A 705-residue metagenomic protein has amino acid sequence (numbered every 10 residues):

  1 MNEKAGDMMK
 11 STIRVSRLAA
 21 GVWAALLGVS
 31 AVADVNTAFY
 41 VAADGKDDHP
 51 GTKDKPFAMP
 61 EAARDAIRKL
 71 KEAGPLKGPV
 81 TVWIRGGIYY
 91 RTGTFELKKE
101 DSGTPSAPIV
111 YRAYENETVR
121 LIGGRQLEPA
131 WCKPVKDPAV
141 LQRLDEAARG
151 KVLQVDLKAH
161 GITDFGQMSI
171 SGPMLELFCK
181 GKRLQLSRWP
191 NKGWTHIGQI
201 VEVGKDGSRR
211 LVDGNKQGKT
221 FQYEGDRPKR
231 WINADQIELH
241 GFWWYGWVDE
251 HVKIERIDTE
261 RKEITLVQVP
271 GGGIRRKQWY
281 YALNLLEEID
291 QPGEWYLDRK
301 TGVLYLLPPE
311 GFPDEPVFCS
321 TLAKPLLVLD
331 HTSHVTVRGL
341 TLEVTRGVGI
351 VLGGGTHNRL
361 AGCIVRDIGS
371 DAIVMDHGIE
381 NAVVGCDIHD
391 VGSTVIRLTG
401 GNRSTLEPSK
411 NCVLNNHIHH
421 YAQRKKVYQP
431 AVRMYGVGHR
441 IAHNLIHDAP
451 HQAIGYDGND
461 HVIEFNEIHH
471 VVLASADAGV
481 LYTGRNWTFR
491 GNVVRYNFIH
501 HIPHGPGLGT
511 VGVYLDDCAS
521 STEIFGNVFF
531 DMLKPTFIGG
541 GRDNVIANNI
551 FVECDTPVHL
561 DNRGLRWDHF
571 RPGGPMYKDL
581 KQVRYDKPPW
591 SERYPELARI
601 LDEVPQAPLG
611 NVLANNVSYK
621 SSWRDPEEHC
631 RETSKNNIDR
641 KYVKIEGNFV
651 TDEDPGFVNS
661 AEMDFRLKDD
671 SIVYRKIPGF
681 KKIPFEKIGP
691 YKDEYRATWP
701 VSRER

Functional and structural regions predicted by a protein language model:
E3, D7-V22: Bacterial N-terminal signal peptides that target proteins for export
K4-M9, V80, L360, V612 (+1 more regions): Compositionally biased, low-complexity segments enriched in small residues
G28-S30: N-terminal signal peptide c-region/cleavage motif recognized by signal peptidases
N36-G354, R359, R366, H569-S591 (+4 more regions): Extracellular polysaccharide-degrading/modifying enzymes targeting complex plant/algal/animal polysaccharides
T94-E96, T104, G347-L352, R366-D376 (+2 more regions): Glycine- and acidic/polar-rich repeat regions and solenoidal domains
A382: Core nucleic-acid recognition elements
